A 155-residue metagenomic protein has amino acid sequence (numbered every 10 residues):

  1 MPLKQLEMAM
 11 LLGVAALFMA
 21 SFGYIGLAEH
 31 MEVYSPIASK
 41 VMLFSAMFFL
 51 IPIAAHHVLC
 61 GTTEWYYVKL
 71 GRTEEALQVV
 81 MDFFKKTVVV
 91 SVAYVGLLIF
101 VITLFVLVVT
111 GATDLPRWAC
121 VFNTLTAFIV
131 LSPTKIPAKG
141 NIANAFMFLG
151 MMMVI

Functional and structural regions predicted by a protein language model:
M1-I155: Hydrophobic, aromatic-enriched alpha-helical segments typical of multi-pass transmembrane helices
